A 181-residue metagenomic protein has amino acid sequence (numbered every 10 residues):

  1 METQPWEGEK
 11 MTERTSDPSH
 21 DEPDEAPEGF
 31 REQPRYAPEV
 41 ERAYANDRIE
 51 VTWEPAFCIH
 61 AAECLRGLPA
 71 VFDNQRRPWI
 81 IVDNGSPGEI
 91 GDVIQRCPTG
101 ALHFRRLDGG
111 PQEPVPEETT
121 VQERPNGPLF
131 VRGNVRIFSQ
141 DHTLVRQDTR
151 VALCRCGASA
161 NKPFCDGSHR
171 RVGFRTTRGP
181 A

Functional and structural regions predicted by a protein language model:
E2-F57, A61-A62, G67, G127: Ferredoxin-type iron-sulfur electron-transfer modules and their immediate structural context
W6, K10, A45, F104 (+7 more regions): Phosphate/pyrophosphate-binding loop motifs in nucleotide- or prenyl diphosphate-using proteins
H20-R31, V82-D108, T119-R136: Short Fe-S-cluster ligation motifs
P38-I59, F72-D92, G110-Q112, H142-L153: Ferredoxin-like iron-sulfur electron-transfer modules
H60-N74, F130-T143: A short, structured beta-strand/loop element
E63-R76, I94-D108, K162-R171: Iron-sulfur cluster-binding cysteine motifs and their immediate structural context in ferredoxin-like electron-transfer
